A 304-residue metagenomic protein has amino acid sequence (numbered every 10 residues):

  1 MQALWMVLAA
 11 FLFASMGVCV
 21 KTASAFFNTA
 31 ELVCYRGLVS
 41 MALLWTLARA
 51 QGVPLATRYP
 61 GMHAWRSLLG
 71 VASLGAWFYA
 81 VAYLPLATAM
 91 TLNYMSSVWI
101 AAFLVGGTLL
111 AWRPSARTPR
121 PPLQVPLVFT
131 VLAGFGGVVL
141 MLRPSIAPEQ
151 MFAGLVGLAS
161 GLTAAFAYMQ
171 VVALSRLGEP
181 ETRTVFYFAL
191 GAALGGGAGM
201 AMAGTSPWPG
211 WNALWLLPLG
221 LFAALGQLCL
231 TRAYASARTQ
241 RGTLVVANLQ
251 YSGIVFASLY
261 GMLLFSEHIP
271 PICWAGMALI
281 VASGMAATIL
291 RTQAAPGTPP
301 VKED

Functional and structural regions predicted by a protein language model:
M1, F26-C34, A56-Y59, R143-T163 (+2 more regions): Juxtamembrane helix-entry segments on the extracytoplasmic side of multipass membrane proteins
M1-A9, R49-F78, P126, F152-S160 (+1 more regions): Loop-to-transmembrane-helix transition segments
Q2, F27-A72, I100-F103, A133 (+3 more regions): Transmembrane alpha-helices of multi-pass small-molecule transport proteins
Y35, A89-M95, G178-G191, L228-Y260 (+1 more regions): Helix-helix packing/entry segments at the starts of transmembrane helices
L44, M141-W208, P299-D304: Transmembrane alpha-helical segments that form core, pore/gating elements of small-molecule transporters/exporters
Y79, S97-P126, G253-W274: C-terminal transmembrane-helix exit sites in multi-pass transporters
W99-V105, L123-R143, I272-R291: Hydrophobic transmembrane alpha-helices of multi-pass small-molecule transport proteins
A111-W112, A247-D304: C-terminal-most transmembrane helix of multi-pass membrane proteins
